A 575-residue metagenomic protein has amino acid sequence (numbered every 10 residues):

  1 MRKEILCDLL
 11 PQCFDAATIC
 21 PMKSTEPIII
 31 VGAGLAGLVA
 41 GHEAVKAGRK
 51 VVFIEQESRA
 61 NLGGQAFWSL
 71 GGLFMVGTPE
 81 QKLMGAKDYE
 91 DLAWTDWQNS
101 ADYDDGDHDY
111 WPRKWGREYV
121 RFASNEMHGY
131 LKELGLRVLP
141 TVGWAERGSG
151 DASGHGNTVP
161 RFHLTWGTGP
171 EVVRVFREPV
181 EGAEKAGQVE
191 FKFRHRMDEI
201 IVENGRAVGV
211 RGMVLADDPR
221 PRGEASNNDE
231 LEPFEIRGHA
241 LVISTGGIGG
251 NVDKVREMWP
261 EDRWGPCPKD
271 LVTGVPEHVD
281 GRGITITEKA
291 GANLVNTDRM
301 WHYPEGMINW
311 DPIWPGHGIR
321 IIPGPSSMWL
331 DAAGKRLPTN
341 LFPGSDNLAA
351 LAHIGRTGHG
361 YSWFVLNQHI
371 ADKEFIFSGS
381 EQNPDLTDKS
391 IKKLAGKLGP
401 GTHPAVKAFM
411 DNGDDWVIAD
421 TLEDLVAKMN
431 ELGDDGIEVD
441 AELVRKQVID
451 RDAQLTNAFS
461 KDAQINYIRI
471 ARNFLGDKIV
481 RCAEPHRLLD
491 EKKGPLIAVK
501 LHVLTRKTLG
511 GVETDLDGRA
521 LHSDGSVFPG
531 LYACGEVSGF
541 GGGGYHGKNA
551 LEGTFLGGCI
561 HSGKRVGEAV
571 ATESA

Functional and structural regions predicted by a protein language model:
K23-A36: Beta1/beta-strand and adjacent pyrophosphate-binding region of the FAD-binding site in flavoprotein oxidoreductases
K46-A66: Glycine-rich FAD pyrophosphate-binding loop
F67-W97: N-terminal glycine-rich dinucleotide-binding loop that anchors FAD/FMN and/or NAD(P) in oxidoreductases
K87-H155, T421, K428-D450: Rossmann-like flavin
G116-F234, V252-V255, M307, V448-D490: Conserved redox-cofactor binding core of oxidoreductases
D218-W310, E552, L556-R565: Glycine-rich loop(s) and the adjacent beta-strand/alpha-helix scaffold that form part
I284-I286, N293-L432, V439: An anion/pyrophosphate-binding glycine-rich loop and adjacent beta-alpha core in soluble alpha-beta enzymes
G436-G541, Y545: A glycine-rich dinucleotide-binding beta-alpha-beta segment and adjacent secondary-structure elements that constitute
